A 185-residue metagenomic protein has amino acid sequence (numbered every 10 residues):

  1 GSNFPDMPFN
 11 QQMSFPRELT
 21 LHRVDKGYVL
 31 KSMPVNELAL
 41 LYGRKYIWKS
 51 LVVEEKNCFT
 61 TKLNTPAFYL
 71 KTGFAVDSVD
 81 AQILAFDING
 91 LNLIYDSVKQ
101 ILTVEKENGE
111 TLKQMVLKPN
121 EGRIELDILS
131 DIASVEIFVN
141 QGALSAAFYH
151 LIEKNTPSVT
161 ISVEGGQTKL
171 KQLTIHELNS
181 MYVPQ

Functional and structural regions predicted by a protein language model:
G1-Q185: Beta-rich accessory regions
